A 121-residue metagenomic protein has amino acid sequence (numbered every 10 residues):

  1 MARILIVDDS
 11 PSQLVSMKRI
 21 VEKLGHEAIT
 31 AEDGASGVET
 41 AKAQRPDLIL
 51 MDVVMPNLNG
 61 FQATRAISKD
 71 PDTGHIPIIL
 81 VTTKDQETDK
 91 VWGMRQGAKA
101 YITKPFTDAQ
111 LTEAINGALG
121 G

Functional and structural regions predicted by a protein language model:
A2-S12, M17-V21, I49: Conserved acidic segment of CheY-like receiver
G25-E32, T40: Short hydrophobic/Thr-rich beta-strand motif most characteristic of the beta2 strand and flanking loop of CheY-like
Q44-L50: Active-site beta3 strand of CheY-like receiver
M55: Receiver (REC) domain active-site loop signature in two-component systems and cognate sites in sensor histidine kinases
F106-N116: C-terminal output helix
